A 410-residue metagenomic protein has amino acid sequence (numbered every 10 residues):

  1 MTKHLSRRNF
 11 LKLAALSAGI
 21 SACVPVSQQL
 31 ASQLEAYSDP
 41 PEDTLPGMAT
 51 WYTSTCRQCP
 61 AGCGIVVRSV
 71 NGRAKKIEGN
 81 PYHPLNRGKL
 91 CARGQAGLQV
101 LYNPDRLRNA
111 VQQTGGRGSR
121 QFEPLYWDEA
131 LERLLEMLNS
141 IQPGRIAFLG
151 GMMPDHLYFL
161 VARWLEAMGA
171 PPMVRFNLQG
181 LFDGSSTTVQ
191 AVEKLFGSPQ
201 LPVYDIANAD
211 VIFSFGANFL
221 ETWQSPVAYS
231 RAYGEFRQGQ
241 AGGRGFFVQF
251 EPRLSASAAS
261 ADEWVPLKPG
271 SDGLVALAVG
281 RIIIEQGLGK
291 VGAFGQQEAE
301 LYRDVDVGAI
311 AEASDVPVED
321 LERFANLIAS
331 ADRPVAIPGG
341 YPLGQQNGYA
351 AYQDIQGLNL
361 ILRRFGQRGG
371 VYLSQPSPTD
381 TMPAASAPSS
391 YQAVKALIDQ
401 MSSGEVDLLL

Functional and structural regions predicted by a protein language model:
M1-Q286, Q297, P317, L321 (+1 more regions): N-terminal export/assembly segments and adjacent metallocofactor-ligating motifs of anaerobic energy-metabolism
R145-G150, F176-N177, K290-Q296, R323-F324 (+2 more regions): Short coil/turn segments at secondary-structure boundaries
R145-P154, E312-V316, G339-Q346, P378: Conserved short loop/turn motifs at secondary-structure junctions
L201-V203, A325, I398: Short hydrophobic/charged patches on amphipathic alpha-helices used for structural packing and interfaces
L254-S260, L301-D306, D332-P338, E405-D407: Short acidic (Asp/Glu) and glycine-rich catalytic loops that position anionic groups and cofactors
Q297-V316: Conserved thiamine diphosphate
E319-D320, F324-A331: Structural signature of the thiamine diphosphate
I328-E405: A glycine-rich, hydrophobic/aromatic-adjacent loop/helix-cap motif
